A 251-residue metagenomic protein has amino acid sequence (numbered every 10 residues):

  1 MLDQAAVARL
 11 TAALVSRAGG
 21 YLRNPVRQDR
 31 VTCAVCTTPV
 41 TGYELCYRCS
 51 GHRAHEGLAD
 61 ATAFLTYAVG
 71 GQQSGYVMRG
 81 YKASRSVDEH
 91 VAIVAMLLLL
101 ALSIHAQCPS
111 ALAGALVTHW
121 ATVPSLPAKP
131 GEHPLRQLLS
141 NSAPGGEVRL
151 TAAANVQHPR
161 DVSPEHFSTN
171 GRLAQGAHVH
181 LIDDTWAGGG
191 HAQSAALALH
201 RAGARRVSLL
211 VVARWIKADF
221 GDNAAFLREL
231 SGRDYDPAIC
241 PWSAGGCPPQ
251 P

Functional and structural regions predicted by a protein language model:
M1-A13: N-terminal alpha-helical interaction blocks
A6, R17-P25, D29-H119, P144-H178: Active-site-facing substrate-recognition patch
V91, E132-H133, A192-Q193: Conserved strand-to-helix beginnings and helix N-cap segments that scaffold or border functional pockets
T118-A121, V207: Residue-level signal for inorganic ion chemistry
A121-S125, D183: Short glycine-centered, acidic/aromatic-flanked micro-motifs in structured strand/loop junctions that mark active-site
P124-E132: Glycine-rich phosphate-binding loops at beta-strand->alpha-helix junctions
G131-A143: Short, aromatic/basic amphipathic alpha-helical patches
T151-P251: PRPP/pyrophosphate-binding module of the type I phosphoribosyltransferase fold
